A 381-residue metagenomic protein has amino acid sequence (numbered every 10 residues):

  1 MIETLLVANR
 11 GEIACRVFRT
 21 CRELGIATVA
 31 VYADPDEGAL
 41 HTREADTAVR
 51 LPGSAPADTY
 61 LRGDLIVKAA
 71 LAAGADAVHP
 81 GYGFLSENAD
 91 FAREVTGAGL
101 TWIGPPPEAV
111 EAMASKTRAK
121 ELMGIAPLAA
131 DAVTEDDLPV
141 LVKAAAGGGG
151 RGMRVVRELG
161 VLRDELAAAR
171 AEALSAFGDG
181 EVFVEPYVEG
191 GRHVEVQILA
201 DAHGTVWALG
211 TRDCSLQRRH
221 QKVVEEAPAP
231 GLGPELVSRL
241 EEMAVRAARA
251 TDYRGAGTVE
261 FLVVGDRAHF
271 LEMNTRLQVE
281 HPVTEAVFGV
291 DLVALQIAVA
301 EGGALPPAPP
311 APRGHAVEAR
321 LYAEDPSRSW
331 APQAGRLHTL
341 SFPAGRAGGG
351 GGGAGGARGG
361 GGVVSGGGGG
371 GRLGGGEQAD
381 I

Functional and structural regions predicted by a protein language model:
M1-V259, V263-H281: N-terminal beta-alpha lobe that positions the nucleotide/phosphoryl donor in ATP/NTP-coupled carboxylate activation
V78, G353-V363, G369-G375: Compositionally biased, low-complexity flexible segments
R118, L122, L128, L337-G350 (+1 more regions): Short, intrinsically disordered, charge-balanced linker/junction segments flanking boundaries in proteins
A144-G147, H220, G362-G367, Q378-A379: Short, flexible turn/loop "capping" segments at secondary-structure junctions
M153-V155, L232, G368-I381: Short, well-ordered beta-strand elements within core beta-sheets of diverse protein domains
A169-R170, V182-F183, R192-V196, A244-A247 (+5 more regions): Glycine-rich, charged/polar anion/phosphate-binding loops that engage phosphate groups from diverse ligands
L232-V264, N274-P326, P332: Active-site "cap" helix and flanking loop/linker of ATP-utilizing ligase/carboxylase catalytic domains
P309-R358, V363-V364: Glycine-rich active-site loop/lid that clamps phosphate-bearing ligands
